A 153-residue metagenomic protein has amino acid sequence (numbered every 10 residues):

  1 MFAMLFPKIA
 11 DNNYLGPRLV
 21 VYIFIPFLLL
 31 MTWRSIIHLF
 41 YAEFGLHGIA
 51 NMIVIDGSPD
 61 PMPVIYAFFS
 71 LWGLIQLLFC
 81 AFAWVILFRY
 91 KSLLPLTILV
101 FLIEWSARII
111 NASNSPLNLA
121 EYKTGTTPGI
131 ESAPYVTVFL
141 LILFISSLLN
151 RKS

Functional and structural regions predicted by a protein language model:
M1-R34: Cytosolic juxtamembrane helix and N-cap/initiation of the first transmembrane helix
L28-I49: Transmembrane alpha-helix/helix-exit interface in multi-pass inner-membrane proteins
L30-R34, L102-A112: Aromatic-anchored segments of alpha-helical transmembrane domains
I49-W84: Core segments of alpha-helical transmembrane spans in multipass integral membrane proteins
A50-M52, A120-Y135: Non-cytosolic membrane-interface motifs at loop->transmembrane helix junctions
V85-W105: Cytoplasmic juxtamembrane regions at transmembrane-helix boundaries
I110-E121: Juxtamembrane "helix-exit" motif on the non-cytosolic side of transmembrane helices
V138-S153: Membrane-water interface at the C-terminal end of transmembrane alpha helices
